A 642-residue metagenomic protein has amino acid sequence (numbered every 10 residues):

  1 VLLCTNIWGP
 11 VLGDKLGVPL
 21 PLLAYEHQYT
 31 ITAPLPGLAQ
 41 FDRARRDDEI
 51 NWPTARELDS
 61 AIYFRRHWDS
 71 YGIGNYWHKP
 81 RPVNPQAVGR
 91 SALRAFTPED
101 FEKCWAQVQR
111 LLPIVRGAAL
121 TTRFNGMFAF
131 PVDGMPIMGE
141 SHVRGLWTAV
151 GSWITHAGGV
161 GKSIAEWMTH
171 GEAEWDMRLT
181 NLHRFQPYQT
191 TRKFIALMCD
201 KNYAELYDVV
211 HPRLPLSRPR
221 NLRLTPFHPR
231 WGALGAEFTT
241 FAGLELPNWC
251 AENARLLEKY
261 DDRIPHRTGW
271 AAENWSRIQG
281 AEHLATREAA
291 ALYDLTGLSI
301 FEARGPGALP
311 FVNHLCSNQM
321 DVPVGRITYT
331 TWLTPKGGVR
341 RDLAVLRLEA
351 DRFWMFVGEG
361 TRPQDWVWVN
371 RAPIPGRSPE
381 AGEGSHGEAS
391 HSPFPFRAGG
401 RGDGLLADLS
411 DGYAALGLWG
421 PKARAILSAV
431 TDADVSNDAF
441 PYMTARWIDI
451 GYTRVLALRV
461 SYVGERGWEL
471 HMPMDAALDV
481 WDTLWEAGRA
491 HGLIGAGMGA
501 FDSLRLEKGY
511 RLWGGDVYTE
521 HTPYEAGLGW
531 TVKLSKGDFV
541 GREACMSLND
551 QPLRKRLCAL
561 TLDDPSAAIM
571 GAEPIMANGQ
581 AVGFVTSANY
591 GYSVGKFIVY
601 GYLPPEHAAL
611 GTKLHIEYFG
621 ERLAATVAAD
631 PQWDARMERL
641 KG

Functional and structural regions predicted by a protein language model:
V1-A95, K103-I114, K193-P215, G464: Flavin-dependent oxidoreductases
P34-G37, H67-D69, H78, S141 (+4 more regions): Short loop segments at secondary-structure junctions
D59, W68, N84-R223: C-terminal catalytic lobe of FAD-dependent flavoproteins
Y63-R65, Y71-N75, T148, L246 (+2 more regions): Short hydrophobic-aromatic micro-motifs
W175-G376, D403-G642: Glycine/proline-enriched, intrinsically flexible loops and inter-domain linkers
G382-E383, A398-R401: Glycine-biased, low-complexity coil/linker segments
F394-F396: Aromatic (phenylalanine/tyrosine) cluster motif
